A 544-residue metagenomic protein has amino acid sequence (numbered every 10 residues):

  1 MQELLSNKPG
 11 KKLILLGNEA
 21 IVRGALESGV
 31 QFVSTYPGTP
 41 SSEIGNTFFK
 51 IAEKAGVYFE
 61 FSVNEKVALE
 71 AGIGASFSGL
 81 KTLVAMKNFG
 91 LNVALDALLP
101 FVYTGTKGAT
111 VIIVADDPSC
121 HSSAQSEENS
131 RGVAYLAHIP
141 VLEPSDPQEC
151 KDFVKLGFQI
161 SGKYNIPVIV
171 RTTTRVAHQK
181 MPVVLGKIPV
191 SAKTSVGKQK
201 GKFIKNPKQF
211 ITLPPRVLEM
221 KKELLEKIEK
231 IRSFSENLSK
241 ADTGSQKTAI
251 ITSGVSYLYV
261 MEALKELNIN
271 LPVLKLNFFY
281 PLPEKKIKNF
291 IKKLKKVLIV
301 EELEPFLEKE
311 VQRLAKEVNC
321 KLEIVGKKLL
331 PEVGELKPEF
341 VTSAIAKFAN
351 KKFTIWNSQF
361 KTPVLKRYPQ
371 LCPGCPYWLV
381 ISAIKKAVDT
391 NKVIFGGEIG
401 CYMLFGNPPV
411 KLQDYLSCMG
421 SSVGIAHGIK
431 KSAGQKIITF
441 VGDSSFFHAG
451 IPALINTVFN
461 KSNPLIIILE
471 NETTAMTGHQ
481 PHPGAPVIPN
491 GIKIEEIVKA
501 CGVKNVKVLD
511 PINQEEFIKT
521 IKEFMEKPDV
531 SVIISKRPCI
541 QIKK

Functional and structural regions predicted by a protein language model:
M1-P147, R175, F306, E317-Q435: Thiamine diphosphate
Q2-N18, V22, P144-L371, P376-Y377 (+2 more regions): Flexible, low-complexity linker and terminal segments
P40, F89-G90, A115-S119, D146-Q148 (+13 more regions): Short, glycine-/Ser/Thr-/acidic-enriched flexible segments
I44-T47, A71-I73, A94-L98, H121-E128 (+14 more regions): Short acidic, glycine/serine/threonine-rich loops at helix termini
T47-K54, E262-V273, E496-K504: Short helix-loop-beta junction
A85-M86, V111-A115, I169-T173, I251-T252 (+5 more regions): Short beta-strand segments
D117-T173, P369-Q370, Q435, P481-E523: Conserved thiamine diphosphate
S122, G406-I534, I540-K543: Thiamine diphosphate
